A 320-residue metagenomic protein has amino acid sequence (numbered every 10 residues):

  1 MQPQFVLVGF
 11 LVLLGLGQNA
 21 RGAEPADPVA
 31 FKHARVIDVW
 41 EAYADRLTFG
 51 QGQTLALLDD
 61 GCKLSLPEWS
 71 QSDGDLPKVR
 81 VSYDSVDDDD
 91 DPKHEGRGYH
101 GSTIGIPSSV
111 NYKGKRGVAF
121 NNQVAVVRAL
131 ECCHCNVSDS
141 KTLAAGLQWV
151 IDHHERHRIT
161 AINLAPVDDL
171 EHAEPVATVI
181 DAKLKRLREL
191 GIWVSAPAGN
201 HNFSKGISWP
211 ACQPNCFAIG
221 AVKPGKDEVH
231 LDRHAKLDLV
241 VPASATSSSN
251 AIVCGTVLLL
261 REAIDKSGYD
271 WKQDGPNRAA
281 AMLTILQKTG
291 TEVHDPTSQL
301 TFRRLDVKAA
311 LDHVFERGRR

Functional and structural regions predicted by a protein language model:
V6-G15: Bacterial N-terminal signal peptides
G17-G22: Boundary at the C-terminal end of the N-terminal hydrophobic targeting segment
P25-V124, L130-S138, T142-A161, S249 (+1 more regions): Active-site core segment of subtilase-fold serine proteases
R35, H157-P166, E262-R320: C-terminal subdomain of the subtilisin-like protease fold in secreted/lumenal serine endopeptidases
D59, I192, G206-S267: Extracellular S/T/G-rich loop segment that most often corresponds to the catalytic His/Ser-adjacent loop
D60-L64, L130-H134, V167-H172, N200-S204 (+3 more regions): Solvent-exposed loop/turn segments at secondary-structure junctions within structured extracellular/periplasmic domains
L147-V176, P197, G268: Short acidic, glycine-rich surface-loop motifs adjacent to enzyme active sites
H172-V194, W209: Catalytic-core regions built around general acid/base machinery
